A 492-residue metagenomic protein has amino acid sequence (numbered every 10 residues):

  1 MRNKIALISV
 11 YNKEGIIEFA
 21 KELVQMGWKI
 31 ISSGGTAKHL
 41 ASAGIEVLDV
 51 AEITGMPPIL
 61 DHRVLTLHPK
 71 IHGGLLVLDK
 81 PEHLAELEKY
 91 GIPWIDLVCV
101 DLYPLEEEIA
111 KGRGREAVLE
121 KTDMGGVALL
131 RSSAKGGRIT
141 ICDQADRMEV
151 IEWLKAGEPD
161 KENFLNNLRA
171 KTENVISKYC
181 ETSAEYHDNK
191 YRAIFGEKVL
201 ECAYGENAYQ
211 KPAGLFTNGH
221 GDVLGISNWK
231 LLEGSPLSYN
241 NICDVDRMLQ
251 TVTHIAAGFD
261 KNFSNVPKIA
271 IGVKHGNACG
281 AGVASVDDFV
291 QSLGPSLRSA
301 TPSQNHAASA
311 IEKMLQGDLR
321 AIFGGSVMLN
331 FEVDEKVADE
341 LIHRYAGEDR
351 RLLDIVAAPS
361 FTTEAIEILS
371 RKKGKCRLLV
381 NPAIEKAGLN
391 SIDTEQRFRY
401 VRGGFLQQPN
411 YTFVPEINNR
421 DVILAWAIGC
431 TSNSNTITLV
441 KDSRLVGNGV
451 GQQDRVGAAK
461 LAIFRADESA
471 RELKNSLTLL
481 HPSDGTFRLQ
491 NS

Functional and structural regions predicted by a protein language model:
M1-I53: N-terminal glycine-/serine-/threonine-rich phosphate-binding loop
S9, L76, V98-Y103, I141-C142 (+5 more regions): Short beta-strand segments
W28-I31, G44-P57, V98, T140 (+4 more regions): Short hydrophobic/aromatic-enriched beta-strand-loop microsegments
G35-L105: Glycine-rich nucleotide/cofactor/substrate-binding loop typically near the N-terminus or early in the first domain
L75-D79, K89-C142: Divalent-metal (Mg2+/Mn2+/Ca2+)-assisted nucleotide/phosphate chemistry catalytic cores
D146-W153, G157-A427, S432-T436: Active-site loops and adjacent core secondary-structure elements that bind or stabilize anionic groups
F289-T301, N305, Q452-R471: A short, polar/charged loop-to-alpha-helix boundary motif
H481-P482: Conserved small/polar residues in nucleotide/adenosyl-binding loops
